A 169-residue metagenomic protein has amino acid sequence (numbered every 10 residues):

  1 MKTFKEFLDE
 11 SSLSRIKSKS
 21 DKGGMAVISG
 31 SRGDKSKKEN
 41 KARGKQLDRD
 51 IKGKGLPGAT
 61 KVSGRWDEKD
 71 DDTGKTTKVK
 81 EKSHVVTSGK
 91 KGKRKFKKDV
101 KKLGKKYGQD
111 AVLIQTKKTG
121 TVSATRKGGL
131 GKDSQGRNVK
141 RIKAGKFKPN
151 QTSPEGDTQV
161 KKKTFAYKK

Functional and structural regions predicted by a protein language model:
K2-G58, K162-K169: N-terminal, charge-rich interaction modules
K22-M25, K80-S83, G108-A111: Short, surface-exposed beta-edge/turn micro-motifs
S29-K35, S88-K91, Q115-G120: Short, flexible beta-strand-to-coil junctions
S36-I51, K98-K105, T125-G129: Surface-exposed flexible segments
G53-R94: Short, intrinsically disordered low-complexity segments
T73-V79, V122-E155: Short, low-order "capping/linker" segments at domain edges
V85, K91-L103, F147-K169: Extended, charge-rich low-complexity interaction segments
R94-T119: Short, compact, well-ordered microdomains
